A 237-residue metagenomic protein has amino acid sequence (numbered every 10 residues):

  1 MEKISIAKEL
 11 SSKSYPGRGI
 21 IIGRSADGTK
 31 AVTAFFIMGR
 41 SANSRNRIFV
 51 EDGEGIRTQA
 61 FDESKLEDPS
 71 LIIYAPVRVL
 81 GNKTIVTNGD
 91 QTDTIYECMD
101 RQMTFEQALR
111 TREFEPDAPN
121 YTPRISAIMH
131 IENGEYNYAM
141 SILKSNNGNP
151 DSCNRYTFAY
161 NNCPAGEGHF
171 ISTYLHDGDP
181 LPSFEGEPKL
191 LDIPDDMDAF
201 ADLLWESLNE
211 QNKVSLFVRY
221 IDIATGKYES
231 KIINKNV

Functional and structural regions predicted by a protein language model:
M1-V237: Conserved short alpha-helical segments that host acidic/polar catalytic motifs at enzyme active sites
